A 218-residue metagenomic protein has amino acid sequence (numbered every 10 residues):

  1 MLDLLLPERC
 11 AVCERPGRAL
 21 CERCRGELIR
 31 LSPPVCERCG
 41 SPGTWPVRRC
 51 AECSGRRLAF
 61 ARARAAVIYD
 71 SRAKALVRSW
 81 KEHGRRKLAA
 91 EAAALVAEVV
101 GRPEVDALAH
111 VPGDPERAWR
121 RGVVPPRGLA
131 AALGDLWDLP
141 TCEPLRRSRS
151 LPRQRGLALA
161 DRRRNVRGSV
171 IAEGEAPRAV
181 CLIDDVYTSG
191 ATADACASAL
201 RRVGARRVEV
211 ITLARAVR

Functional and structural regions predicted by a protein language model:
M1-R218: Glycine-rich phosphate/pyrophosphate-handling loop used in enzymes and phosphotransfer proteins
